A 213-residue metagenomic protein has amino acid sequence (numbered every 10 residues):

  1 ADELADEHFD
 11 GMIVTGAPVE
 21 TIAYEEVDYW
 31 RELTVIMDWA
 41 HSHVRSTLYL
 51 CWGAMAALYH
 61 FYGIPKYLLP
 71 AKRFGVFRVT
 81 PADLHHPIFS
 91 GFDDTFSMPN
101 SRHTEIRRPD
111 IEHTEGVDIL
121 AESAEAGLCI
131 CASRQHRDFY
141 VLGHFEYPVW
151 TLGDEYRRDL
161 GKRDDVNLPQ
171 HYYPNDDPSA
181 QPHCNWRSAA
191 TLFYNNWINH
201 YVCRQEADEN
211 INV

Functional and structural regions predicted by a protein language model:
D2-L4, H8, V35, R78-V213: Amide-donor transfer/coupling interface in amidating biosynthetic enzymes
V14-D83: Cysteine-nucleophile active-site neighborhood
